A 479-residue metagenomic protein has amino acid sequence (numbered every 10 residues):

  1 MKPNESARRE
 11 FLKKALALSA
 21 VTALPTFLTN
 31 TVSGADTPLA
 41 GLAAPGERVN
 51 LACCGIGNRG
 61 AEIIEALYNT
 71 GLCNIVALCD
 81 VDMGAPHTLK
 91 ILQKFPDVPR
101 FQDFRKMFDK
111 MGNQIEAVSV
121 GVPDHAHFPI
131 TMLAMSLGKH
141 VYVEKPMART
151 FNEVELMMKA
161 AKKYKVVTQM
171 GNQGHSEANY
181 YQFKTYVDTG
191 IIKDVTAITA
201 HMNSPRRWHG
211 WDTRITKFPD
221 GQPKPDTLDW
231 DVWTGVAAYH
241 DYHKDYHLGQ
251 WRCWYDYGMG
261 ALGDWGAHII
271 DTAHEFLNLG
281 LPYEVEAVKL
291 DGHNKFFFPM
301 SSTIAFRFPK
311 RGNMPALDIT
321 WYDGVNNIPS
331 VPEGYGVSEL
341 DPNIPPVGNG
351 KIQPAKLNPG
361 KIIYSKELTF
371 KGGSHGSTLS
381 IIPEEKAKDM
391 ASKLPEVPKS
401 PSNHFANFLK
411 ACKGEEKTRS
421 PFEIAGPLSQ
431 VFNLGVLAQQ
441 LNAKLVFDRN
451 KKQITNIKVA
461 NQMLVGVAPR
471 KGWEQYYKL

Functional and structural regions predicted by a protein language model:
K2-T22: N-terminal secretory signal peptides and thylakoid transit peptides that target proteins across membranes
L18-F95, G174-E177, V187, A273: N-terminal Rossmann-like dinucleotide-binding module
G34, Q182, D194, T199-E423 (+1 more regions): Contiguous beta-strand/loop segments that form the cofactor/metal-binding neighborhood of enzyme cores
C53, V143, T168-M170, G372: Hydrophobic residues in well-ordered beta-strands that form the structural core
G57, V98-L156: Beta-loop-alpha module in the N-terminal Rossmann-like domain of NAD(P)-dependent dehydrogenases, especially those
V76, E116, T196: Conserved acidic residues
D82, G121-A126, M147-R149, V154 (+4 more regions): Short, solvent-exposed turn/loop segments enriched in Gly/Ser/Thr/Pro and often Arg
H140, A148-T227: A contiguous active-site-proximal alpha/beta segment in oxidoreductase catalytic domains
